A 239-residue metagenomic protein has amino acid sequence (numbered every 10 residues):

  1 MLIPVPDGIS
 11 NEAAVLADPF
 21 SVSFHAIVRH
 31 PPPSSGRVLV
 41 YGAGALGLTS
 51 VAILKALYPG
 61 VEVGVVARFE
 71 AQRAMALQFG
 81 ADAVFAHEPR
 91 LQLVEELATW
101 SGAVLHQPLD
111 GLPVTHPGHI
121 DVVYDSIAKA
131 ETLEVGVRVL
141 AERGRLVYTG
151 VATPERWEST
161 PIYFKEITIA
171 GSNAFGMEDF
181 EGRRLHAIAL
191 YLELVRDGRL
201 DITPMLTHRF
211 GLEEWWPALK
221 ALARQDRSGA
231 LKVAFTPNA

Functional and structural regions predicted by a protein language model:
M1-Y41: NAD(P)H dinucleotide-binding glycine-rich loop of Rossmann-like/cofactor-binding domains, especially the beta1-alpha1
A13, V122-D125, R145-T149, T203-L206: Short catalytic-loop micro-motif centered on adjacent basic/acidic residues
V22, L46, Q72: Hydrophobic/small residue at the entry helix of a nucleotide-binding pocket
V28-P33, A56-L57, R138-V139: Glycine-rich helix-loop-beta junction characteristic of Rossmann-like nucleotide cofactor-binding loops
R37-Y41, K55-L133: Adenosine-nucleotide cofactor-binding segment
L48-V51: Residues forming the Rossmann-fold NAD(P)(H) cofactor-binding site
G111-L112, E134-V137, L185-A239: C-terminal hydrophobic helical "lid"/dimerization subdomain of Rossmann-like NAD(P)H-dependent oxidoreductases
A130-D197, T236-A239: Glycine-rich phosphate-binding loop and adjacent beta-alpha segment of Rossmann(oid) nucleotide-cofactor-binding
